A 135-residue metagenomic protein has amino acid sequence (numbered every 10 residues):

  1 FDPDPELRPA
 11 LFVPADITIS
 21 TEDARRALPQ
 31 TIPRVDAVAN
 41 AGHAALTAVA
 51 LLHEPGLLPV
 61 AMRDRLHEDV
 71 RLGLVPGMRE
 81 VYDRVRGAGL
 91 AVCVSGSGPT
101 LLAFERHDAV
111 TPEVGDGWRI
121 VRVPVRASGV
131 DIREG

Functional and structural regions predicted by a protein language model:
F1-P3, A91: A generic local secondary-structure boundary/capping motif
P3-D16, P124: Short, structured patches in soluble enzyme cores that scaffold and shape functional sites
P5, R26-Q30, D116: Short, solvent-exposed amphipathic alpha-helical segments in soluble enzyme and RNA/protein-processing domains
L7-P9, A44, G98-T100: Short, surface-exposed beta-edge/turn micro-motifs
A10-G73: Active-site rim beta-loop-alpha module in soluble metabolic enzymes
A50-G135: Glycine-rich, charge-dense phosphate/pyrophosphate-binding loop(s) and the adjacent flexible "lid"/catalytic subdomain
